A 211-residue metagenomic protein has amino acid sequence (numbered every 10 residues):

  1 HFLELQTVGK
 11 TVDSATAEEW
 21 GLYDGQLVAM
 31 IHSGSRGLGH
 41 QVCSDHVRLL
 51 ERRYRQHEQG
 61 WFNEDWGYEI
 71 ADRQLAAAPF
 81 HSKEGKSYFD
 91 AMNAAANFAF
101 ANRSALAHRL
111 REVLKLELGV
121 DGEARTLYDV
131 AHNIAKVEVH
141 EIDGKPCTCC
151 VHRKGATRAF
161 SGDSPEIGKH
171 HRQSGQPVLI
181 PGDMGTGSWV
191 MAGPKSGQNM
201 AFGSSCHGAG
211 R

Functional and structural regions predicted by a protein language model:
H1-R211: Domain-length cofactor-binding catalytic modules of enzymes
